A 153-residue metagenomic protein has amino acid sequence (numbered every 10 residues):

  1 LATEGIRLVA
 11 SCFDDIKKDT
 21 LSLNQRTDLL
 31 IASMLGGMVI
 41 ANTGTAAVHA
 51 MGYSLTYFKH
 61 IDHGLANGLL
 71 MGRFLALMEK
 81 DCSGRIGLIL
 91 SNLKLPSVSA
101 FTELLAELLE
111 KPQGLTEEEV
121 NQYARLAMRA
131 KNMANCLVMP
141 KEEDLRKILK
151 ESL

Functional and structural regions predicted by a protein language model:
L1-E103: Active-site segments that bind and position negatively charged phosphate/pyrophosphate groups
L93-L153: C-terminal charged capping/lid subdomain of soluble metabolic enzymes
